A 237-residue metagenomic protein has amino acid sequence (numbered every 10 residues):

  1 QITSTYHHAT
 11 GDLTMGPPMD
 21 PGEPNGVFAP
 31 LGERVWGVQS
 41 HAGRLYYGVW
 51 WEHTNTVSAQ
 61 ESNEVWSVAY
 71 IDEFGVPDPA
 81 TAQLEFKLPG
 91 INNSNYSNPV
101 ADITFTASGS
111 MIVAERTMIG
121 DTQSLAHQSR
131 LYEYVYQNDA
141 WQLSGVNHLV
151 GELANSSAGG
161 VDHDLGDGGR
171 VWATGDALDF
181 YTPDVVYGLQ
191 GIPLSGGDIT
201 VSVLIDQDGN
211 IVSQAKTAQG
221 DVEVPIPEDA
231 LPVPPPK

Functional and structural regions predicted by a protein language model:
Q1-K237: Sequence/structural signature of beta-propeller domains
